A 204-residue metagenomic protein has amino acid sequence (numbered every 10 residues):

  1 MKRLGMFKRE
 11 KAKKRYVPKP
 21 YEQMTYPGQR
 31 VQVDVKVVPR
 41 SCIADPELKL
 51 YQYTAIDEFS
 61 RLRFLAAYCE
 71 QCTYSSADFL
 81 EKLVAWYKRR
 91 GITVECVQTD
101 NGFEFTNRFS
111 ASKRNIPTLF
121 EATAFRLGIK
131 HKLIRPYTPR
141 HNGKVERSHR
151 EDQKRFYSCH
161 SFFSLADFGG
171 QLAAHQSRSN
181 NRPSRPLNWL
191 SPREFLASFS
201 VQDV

Functional and structural regions predicted by a protein language model:
M1, D34, A55, R61 (+9 more regions): Mobile genetic element proteins and their domesticated derivatives, centered on retroelements and DNA transposons
M1-R40, N101-F103, F109-E121, L196-S200: Basic, flexible linker segments flanking DNA-binding modules in nucleic acid-interacting mobile-element proteins
E10, Q29, A122, L127-I129 (+1 more regions): C-terminal domain-tail junction helix/linker
V33-F64, Y74: An active-site-proximal beta-strand-loop segment
A44, A67-Y68, R108-K113: Short, solvent-exposed loop/turn segments at secondary-structure boundaries
L48, A66-T93: Active-site beta-loop-alpha junctions of metal-dependent nucleic acid enzymes, especially the RNase H-like/DDE
R90-S112, R135-Y137, L190-P192: Acidic/histidine-rich, metal-coordinating catalytic segments
Q98-N101, K113-G143, S161-F163: RNase H-like polynucleotidyl transferase catalytic core
